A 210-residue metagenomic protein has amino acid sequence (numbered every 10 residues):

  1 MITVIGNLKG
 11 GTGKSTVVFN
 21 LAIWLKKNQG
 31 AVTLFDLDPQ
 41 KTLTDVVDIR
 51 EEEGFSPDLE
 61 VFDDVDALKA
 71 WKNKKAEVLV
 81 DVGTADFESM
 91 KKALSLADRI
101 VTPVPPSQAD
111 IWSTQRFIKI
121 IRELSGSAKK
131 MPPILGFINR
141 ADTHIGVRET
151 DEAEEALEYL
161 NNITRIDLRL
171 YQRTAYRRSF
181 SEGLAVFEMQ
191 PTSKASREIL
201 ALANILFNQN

Functional and structural regions predicted by a protein language model:
I2-L8, F19, I23-K91, F180-S181: P-loop/Walker-type NTP enzyme "switch/lid" segment
T3, G83-L168: Conserved catalytic-core segment of NTP-binding enzymes
K14: Conserved lysine of the Walker
F19, I23-K27, D48, S95 (+4 more regions): Short, well-ordered alpha-helices that flank and scaffold nucleotide-derived cofactor binding pockets
I49-E53, I120-I121, A153-E155, L184: Short, hinge-like loop/turn segments at secondary-structure boundaries
E154-L184, I199: Beta-strand-loop-alpha "switch" segments that mediate conformational coupling across diverse proteins
G183-N210: NTP-binding/hydrolysis catalytic cores, primarily Walker-type P-loop NTPases
